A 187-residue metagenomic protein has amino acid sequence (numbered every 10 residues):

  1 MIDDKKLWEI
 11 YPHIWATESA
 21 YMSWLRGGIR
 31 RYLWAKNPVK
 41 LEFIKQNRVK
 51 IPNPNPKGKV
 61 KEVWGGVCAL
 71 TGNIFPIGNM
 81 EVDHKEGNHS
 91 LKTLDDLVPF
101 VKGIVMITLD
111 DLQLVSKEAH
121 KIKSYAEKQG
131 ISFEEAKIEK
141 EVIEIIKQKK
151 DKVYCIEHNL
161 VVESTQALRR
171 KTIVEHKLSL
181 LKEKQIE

Functional and structural regions predicted by a protein language model:
I2-G72, V98-D110: Short, charged surface segments at domain edges that flank catalytic/cofactor-binding sites
K6-L7, K40, E86-G87, L114 (+2 more regions): Low-complexity, compositionally biased segments
V67, N73-I77, E118-I122: Cys/His-rich metal-chelating microdomains
A69, T93-D96, K137-E144: Short alpha-helical interface elements
G72-Q113, E127-G130, E134: Histidine-centered nuclease catalytic patch
M106-E187: A detector for short metal-coordination/catalytic motifs
